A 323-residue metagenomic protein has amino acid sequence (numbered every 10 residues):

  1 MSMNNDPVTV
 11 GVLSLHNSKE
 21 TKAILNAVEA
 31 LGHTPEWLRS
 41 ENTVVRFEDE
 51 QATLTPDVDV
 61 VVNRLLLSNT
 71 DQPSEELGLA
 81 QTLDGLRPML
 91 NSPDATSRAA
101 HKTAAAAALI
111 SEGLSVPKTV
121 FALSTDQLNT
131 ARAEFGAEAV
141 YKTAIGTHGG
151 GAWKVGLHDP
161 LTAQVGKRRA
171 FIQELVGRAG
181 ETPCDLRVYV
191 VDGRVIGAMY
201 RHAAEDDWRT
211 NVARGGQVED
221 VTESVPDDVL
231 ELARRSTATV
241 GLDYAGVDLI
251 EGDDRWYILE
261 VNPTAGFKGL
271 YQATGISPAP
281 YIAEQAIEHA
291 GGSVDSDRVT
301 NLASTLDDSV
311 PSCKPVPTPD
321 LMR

Functional and structural regions predicted by a protein language model:
N5-G11: Extreme N-terminal starter segment of soluble prokaryotic enzymes
L15-K118: Conserved N-proximal alpha/beta basic substrate-recognition cap immediately N-terminal to, or forming the N-lobe
L66-S68, I145-G146, T264: Short glycine-rich anion-binding loops that position phosphate/pyrophosphate groups of nucleotides and phosphorylated
T96-G149: Hydrophobic alpha-helical segments and helix pairs
A139, R194-G197, Y257-L259: Protein kinase-like catalytic core scaffold
H148-S236: Phosphate-binding site of ATP-dependent enzymes
G149, N262-T274: Glycine-rich phosphate/pyrophosphate-binding beta-alpha loops
W208-I258, P280-V299, A303-R323: A long amphipathic alpha-helix within ATP-dependent nucleotide-binding catalytic cores
